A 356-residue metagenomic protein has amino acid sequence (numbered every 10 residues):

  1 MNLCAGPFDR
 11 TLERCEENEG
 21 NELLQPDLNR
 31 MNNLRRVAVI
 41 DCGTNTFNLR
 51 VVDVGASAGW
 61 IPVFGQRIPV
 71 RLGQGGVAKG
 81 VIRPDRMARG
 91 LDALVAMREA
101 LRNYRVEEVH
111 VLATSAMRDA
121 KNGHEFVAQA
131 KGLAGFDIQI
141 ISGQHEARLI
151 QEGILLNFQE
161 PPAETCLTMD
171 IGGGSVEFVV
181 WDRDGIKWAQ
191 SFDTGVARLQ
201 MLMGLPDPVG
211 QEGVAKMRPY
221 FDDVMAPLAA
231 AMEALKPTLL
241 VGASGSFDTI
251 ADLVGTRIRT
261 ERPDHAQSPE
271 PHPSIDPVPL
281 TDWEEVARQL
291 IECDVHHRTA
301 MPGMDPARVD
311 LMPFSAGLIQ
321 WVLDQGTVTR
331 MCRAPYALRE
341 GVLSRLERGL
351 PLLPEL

Functional and structural regions predicted by a protein language model:
R14, L23-P26: Cationic, low-complexity basic patches in intrinsically disordered or flexible, solvent-exposed regions
L34-V37, V51, G75-V106, A116-T165 (+1 more regions): Helical "lid/coupling" subdomains associated with nucleotide-phosphate turnover
R35-I61: N-terminal basic/disordered segments at the start of proteins
S57-R71, G75-G76: Conserved ATP-binding subdomain of kinase catalytic cores across diverse folds
L167-S175, V179: A generic, well-ordered mixed alpha/beta core segment in the N-terminal half of proteins
